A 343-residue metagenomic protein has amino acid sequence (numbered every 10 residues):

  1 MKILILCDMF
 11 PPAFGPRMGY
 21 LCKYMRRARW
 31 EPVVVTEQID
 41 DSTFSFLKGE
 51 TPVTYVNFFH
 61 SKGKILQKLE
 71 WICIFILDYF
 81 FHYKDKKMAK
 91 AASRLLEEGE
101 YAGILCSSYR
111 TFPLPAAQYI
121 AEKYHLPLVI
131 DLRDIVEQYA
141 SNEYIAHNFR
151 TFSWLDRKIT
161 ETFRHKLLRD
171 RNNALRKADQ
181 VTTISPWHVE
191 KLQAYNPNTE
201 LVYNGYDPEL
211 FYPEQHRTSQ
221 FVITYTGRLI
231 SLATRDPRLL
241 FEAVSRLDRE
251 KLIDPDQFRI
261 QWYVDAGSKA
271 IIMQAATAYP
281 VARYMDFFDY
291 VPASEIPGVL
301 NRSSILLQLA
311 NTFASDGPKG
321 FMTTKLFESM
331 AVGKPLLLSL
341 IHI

Functional and structural regions predicted by a protein language model:
M1-F58, Q180: N-terminal subdomain of nucleotide-sugar transferases
D8, G63-I76, G99, V129-L168 (+1 more regions): Acceptor-binding helix/loop patch of EC 2.4 sugar-transfer enzymes, predominantly nucleotide-sugar-dependent
K86, K90, F112, Y119-K123 (+2 more regions): Membrane-proximal helix-turn-helix segments that form the acceptor-binding/catalytic region of lipid-linked
D179, L300-K319: Acidic donor-binding loop of glycosyltransferase active sites
W187, G205: Carbohydrate-associated surface elements
Q215-P237, F241-V244: Conserved donor-binding/catalytic core segment of Leloir-type glycosyltransferases
Q257, W262-V264, K269-G298: Nucleotide-activated donor-binding/catalytic signature segment of Leloir-type glycosyltransferases, i.e., the conserved
H342-I343: Conserved small/polar residues in nucleotide/adenosyl-binding loops
